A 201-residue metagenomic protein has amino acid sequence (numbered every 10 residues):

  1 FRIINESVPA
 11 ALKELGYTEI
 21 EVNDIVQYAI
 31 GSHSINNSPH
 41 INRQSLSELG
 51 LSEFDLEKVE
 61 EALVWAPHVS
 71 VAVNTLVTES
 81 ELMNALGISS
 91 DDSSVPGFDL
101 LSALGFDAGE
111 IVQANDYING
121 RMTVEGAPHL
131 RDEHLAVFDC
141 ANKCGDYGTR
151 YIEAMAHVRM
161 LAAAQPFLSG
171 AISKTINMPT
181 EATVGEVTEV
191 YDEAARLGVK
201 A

Functional and structural regions predicted by a protein language model:
F1-A201: Long, C-terminal-biased catalytic regions of enzyme "large/alpha" subunits
